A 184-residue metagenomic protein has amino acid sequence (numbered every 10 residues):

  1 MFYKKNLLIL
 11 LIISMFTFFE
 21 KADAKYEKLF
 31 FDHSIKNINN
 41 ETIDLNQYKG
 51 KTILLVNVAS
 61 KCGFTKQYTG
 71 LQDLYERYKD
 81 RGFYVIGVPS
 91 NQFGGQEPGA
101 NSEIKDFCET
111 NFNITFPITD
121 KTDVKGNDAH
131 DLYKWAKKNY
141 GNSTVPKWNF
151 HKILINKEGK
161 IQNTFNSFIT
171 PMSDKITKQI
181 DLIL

Functional and structural regions predicted by a protein language model:
M1-L8: Bacterial N-terminal signal peptides that target proteins for export
I9-T17: Bacterial N-terminal signal peptides
A22-N46: N-terminal "domain-start" segment that seeds a small globular fold
N37, N57-K61: Amphipathic alpha-helical repeat scaffolds
K49-L54: Local sequence-structure signature of Cys/Sec-based thiol-disulfide redox active-site neighborhoods
F64-A129: Structural microenvironment flanking redox-active thiols in thiol-disulfide oxidoreductases
D131-K134, K138-L184: Thiol-/selenol-based redox modules, centered on thioredoxin-like and closely related oxidoreductase domains
